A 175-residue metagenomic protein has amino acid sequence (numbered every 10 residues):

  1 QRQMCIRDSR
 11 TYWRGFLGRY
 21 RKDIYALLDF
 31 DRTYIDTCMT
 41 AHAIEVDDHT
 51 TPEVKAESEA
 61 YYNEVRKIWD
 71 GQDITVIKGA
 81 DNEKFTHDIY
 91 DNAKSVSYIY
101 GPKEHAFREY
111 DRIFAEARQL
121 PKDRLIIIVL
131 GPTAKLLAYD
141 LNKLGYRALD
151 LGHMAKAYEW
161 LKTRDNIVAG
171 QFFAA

Functional and structural regions predicted by a protein language model:
Q1-I6: Short, small-residue-biased leader/transition segments that mark boundaries at the very start of proteins
R7-Y62: Hydrophobic alpha-helical segments and helix pairs
S9-R21, F85-N92, D140-L141: Short, aromatic/basic amphipathic alpha-helical patches
V54-R66, E109-F114: A short, well-structured juxtamembrane/interface segment
I68-R112, E116: Redox- and metal-dependent alpha/beta enzyme cores, enriched for Fe-S-associated oxidoreductases and cofactor-handling
D73, R124-L125: Structural motif
Q119-D123: Glycine-rich phosphate-binding loop signature in dinucleotide/nucleotide-binding domains
V129, T133-A175: C-terminal functional extensions of proteins
